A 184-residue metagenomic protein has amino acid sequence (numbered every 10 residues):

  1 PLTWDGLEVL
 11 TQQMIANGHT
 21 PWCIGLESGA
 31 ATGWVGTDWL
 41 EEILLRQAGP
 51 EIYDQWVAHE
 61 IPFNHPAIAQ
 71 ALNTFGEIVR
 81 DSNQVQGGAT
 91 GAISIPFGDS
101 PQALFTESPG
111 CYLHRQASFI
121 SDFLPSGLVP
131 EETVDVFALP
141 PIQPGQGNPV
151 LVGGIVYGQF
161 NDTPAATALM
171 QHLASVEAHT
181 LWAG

Functional and structural regions predicted by a protein language model:
T3-L10, G36-W39, I68-F75, P101 (+3 more regions): Stable alpha-helical elements in mature extracytoplasmic
G6-N64: Extracytoplasmic/periplasmic solute-binding protein
V9-N17, P96-H114: Short helices/loops that flank or line small-molecule/ion binding pockets
T11-Q13, V57-I95, P125, D135 (+1 more regions): Glycine-centered hinge/linker elements that transmit conformational signals in sensory and ligand-binding systems
I15-W22, S82-N83, S108-Y112, V129-D135 (+1 more regions): Loop/turn elements at helix/coil->beta-strand transitions in domains of secreted/extracellular proteins
A16-S28, Q86, V176-G184: Bilobed periplasmic-binding protein-like "clamshell/Venus-flytrap" ligand-binding domains
I24, H114-A117: Short beta-strand and adjacent tight-turn residues that come in two discontinuous sequence segments and form the edges
Q116-I120, P125-G184: Extracytoplasmic/periplasmic substrate-recognition and gating elements
